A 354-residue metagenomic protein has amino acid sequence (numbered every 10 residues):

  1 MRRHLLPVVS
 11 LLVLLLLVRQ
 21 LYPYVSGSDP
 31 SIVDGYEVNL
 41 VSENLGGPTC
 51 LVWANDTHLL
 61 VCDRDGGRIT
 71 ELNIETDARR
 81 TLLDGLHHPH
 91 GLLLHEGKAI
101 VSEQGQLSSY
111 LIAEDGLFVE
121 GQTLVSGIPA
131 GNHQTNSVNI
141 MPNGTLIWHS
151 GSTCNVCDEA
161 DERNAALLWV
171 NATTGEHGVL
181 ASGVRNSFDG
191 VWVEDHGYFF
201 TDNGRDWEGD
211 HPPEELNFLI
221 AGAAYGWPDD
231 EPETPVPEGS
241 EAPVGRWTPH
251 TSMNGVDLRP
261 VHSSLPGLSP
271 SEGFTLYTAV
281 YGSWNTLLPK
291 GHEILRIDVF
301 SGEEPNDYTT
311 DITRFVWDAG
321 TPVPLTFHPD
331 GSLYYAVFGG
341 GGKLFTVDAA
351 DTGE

Functional and structural regions predicted by a protein language model:
L6-Q20: Hydrophobic membrane-insertion alpha-helices, especially the h-region of bacterial N-terminal signal peptides
Y22-I32, T135, S152-V156, A165 (+6 more regions): Beta-propeller domain segments
V38-E43, A78-L83, Q122-I128, E176-L180 (+2 more regions): A short beta-strand motif characteristic of beta-propeller blades
N44-T57, D84-Q104, I128-L146, S182-G197 (+3 more regions): Beta-rich, blade/repeat-based domains predominating in secreted/periplasmic proteins but also intracellular
A54, C62, S102-Q104, H149-G151 (+3 more regions): Residue-level marker for isolated small/hydroxyl-bearing positions within beta-strands of beta-sheet-rich domains
L60-E75: Beta-propeller domains
G66-G67, G105-S108, G340-G342: Loop/turn residues immediately N-terminal
G105-M141, G151-S152: Asp-box/WD-like beta-propeller blade repeats and closely related beta-sheet repeat scaffolds
